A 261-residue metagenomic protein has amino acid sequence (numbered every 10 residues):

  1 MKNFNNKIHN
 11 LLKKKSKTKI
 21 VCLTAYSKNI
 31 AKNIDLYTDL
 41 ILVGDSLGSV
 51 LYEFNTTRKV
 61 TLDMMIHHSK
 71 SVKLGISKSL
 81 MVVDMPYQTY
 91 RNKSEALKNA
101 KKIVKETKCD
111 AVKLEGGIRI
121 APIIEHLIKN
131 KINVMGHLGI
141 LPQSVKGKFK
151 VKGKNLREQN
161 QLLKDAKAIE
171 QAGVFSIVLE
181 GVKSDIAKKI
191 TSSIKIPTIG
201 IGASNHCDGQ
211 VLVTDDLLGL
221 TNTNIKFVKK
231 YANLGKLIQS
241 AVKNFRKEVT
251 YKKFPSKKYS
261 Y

Functional and structural regions predicted by a protein language model:
K2-Y261: Alpha/beta enzyme core
